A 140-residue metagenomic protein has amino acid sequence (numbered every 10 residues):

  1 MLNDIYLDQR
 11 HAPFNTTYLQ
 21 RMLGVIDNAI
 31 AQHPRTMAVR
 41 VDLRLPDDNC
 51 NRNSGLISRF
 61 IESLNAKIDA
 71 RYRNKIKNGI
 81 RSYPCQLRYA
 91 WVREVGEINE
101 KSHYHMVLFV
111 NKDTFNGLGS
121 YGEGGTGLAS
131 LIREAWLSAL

Functional and structural regions predicted by a protein language model:
M1-Q32: Long, contiguous juxta-domain segments that are non-catalytic but functionally important
R10-T17, R52-G55, R59, G127: Alpha-helix boundary/N-cap detector
I26-A90, V95: Signature for HUH/AEP ssDNA processing cores
N51, R73, K77, E100 (+1 more regions): Short, solvent-exposed secondary-structure capping/transition elements
L56, H103-F109, L118-G125: "Short basic amphipathic alpha-helical interaction patches in structured regions
R88-F115: Histidine-centered divalent-metal-coordination microenvironment in nucleic-acid enzymes
T114-L140: An exposed acidic His-Trp-rich patch
